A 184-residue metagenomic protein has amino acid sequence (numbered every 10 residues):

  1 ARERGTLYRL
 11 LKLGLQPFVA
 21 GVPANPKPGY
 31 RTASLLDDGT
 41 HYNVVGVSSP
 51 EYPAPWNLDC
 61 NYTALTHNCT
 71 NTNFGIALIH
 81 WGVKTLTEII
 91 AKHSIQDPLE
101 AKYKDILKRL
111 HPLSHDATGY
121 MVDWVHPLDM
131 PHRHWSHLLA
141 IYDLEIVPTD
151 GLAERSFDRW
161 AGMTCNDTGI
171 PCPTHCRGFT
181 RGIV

Functional and structural regions predicted by a protein language model:
A1, G5, R9-K12, T72-V184: Active-site core of glycosidic bond-cleaving carbohydrate-active enzymes
A1-R9, L13-K104: The feature captures the catalytic groove of carbohydrate-active enzymes
